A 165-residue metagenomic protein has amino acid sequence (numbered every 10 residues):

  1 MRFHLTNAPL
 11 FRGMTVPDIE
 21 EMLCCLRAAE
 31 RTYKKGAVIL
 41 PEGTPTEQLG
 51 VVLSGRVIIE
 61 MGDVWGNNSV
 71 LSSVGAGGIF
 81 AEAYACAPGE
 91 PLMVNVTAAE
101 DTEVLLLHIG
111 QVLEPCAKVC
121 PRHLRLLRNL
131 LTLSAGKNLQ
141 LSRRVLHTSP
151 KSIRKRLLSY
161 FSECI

Functional and structural regions predicted by a protein language model:
M1-K35, Y84-A87: Cyclic nucleotide-binding regulatory module and flanking cytosolic helices
C25-L26, T44-T46: Short, small/polar residue-rich loop motifs at catalytic or cofactor-binding pockets
L26, V70-R128: Cyclic-nucleotide recognition modules
R27, L53, S162-I165: Short, locally clustered residues in the helix-turn-helix/winged-helix DNA-binding domain
G36, E47-G62, G75-G78: Glycine- and acidic-residue-biased ligand/ion/polar-headgroup-sensing regions
V38-T44: Short phosphate-coordinating micro-motif centered on Lys-Gly-acidic
V52, V64, T97-A99: A short, compositionally biased micro-patch
A99, P121-I165: Polybasic "coupling" helices that flank or enter modular domains
